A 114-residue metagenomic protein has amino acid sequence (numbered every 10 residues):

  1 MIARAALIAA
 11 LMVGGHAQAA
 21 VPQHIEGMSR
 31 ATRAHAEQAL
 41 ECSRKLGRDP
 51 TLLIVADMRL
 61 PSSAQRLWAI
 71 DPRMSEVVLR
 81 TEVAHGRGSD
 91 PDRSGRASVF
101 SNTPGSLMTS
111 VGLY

Functional and structural regions predicted by a protein language model:
R4-A5, N102: Generic hydrophobic-segment detector
A5-G14: Bacterial N-terminal signal peptides
A19-Y114: Cell wall/extracellular polymer interaction/catalysis modules
